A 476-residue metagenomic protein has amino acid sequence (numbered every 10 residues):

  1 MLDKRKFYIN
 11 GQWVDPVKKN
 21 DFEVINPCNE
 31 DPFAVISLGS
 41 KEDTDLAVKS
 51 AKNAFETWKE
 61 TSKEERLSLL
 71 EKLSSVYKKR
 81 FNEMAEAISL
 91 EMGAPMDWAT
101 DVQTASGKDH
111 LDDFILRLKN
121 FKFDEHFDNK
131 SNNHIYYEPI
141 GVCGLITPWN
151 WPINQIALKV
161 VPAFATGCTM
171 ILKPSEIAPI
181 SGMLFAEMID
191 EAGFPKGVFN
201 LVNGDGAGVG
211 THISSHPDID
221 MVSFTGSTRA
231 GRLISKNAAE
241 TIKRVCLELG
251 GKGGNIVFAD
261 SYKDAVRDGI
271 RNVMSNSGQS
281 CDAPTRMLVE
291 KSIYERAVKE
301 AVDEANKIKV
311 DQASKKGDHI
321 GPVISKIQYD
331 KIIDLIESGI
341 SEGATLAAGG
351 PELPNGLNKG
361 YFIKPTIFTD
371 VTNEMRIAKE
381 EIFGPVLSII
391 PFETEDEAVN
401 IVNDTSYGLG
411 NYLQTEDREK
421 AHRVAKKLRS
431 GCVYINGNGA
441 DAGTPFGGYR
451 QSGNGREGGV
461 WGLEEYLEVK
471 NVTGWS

Functional and structural regions predicted by a protein language model:
M1-L90, K263: Short, structured beta/alpha segment
N29-V35, I219, I256, K309 (+2 more regions): Conserved C-terminal structural/oligomerization subdomain of aldehyde/semialdehyde dehydrogenase
E30, R66, I88, L111 (+9 more regions): Residue-level signal for inorganic ion chemistry
P32-G39, A54-E60, L145, N255-V257 (+5 more regions): Short, well-ordered beta-strand elements within core beta-sheets of diverse protein domains
K49, E71-N82, M96-F121: Long amphipathic alpha-helix in the N-terminal Rossmann-like dinucleotide-binding domain of NAD(P)-dependent
K122-D264, F392: Rossmann-like NAD(P) dinucleotide-binding subdomain of oxidoreductase/dehydrogenase enzymes
N129-N133, G350-G356, G439: Short, solvent-exposed loop/turn elements at beta->coil junctions and helix N-caps that rim active or binding pockets
R229-T372, I435: ALDH superfamily catalytic-core signature
